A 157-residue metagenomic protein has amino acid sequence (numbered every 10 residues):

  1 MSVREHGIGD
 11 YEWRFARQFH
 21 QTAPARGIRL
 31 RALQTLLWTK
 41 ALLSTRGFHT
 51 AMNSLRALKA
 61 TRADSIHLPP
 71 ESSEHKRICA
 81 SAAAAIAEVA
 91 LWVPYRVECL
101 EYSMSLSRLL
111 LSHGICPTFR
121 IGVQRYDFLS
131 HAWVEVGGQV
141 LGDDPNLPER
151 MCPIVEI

Functional and structural regions predicted by a protein language model:
M1-E71, I78, A87-Y95, S112-H113 (+2 more regions): N-terminal accessory/pre-domain segments preceding catalytic cores
S81, A85, M104-I157: Hydrophobic/aromatic-rich core segments of domains that either
E98-Y102: Acidic, low-complexity glycine/serine/threonine-rich segments
